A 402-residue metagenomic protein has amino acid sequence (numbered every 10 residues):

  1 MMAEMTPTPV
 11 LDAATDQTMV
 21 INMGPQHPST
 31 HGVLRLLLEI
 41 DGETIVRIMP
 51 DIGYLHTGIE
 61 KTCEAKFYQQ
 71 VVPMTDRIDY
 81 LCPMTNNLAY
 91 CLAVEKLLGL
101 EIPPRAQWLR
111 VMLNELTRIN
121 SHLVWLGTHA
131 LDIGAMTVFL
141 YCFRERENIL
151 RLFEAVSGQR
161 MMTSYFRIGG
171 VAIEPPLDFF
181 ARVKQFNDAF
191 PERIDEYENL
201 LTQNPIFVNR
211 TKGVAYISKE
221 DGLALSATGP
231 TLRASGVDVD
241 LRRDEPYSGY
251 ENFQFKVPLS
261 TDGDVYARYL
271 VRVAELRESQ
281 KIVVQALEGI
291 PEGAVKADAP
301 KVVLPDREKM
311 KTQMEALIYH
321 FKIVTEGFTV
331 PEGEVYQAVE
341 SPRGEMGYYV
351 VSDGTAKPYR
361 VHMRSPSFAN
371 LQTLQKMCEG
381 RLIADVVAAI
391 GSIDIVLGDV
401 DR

Functional and structural regions predicted by a protein language model:
M1-R402: Metal/cofactor-centered catalytic core regions of large enzymes
